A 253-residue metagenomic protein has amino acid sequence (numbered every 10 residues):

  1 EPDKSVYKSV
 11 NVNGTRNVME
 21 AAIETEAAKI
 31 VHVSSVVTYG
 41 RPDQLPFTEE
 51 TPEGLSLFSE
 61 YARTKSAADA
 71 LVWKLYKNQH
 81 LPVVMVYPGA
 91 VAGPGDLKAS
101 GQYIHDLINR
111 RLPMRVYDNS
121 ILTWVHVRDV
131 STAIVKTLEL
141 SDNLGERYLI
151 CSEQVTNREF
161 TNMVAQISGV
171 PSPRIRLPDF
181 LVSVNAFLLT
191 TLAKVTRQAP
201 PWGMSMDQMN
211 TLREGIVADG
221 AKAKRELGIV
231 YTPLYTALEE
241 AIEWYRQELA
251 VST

Functional and structural regions predicted by a protein language model:
E1-N13, N17, A21: NAD(P)H-binding glycine-rich loop region in Rossmannoid oxidoreductase-like domains and their noncatalytic homologs
V6-V12, P46, L57-D69, A90 (+1 more regions): Short-chain dehydrogenase/reductase
I23, R41, L57-M85: Active-site Tyr-X1-5-Lys
V31, M85-V86, I150: Hydrophobic structural elements of the Rossmann-like NAD(P)H-binding subdomain that define the short-chain
V33-P46, E60, V91-L97: Conserved catalytic-site region of short-chain dehydrogenase/reductase
G54, D106-V125, D129, K136-T137 (+1 more regions): A conserved pocket-lining segment of Rossmann-fold NAD(P)-dependent short-chain dehydrogenase/reductase
Q79-L122: NAD(P)-dependent short-chain dehydrogenase/reductase
K136-W202, G220, R225, Y235-T253: Mid/C-terminal beta-alpha module of Rossmann-like enzyme folds, strongest in SDR-family dehydrogenases/epimerases
